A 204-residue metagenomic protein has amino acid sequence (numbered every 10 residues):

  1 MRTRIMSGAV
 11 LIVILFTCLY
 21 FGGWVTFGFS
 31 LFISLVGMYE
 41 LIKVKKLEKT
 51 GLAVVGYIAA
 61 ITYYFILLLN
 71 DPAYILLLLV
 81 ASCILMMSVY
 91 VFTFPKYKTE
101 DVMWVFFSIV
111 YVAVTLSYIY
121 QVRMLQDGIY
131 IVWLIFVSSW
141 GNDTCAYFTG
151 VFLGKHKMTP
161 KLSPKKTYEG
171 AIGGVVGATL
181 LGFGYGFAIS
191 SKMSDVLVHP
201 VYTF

Functional and structural regions predicted by a protein language model:
M1-T203: Membrane-embedded alpha-helical bundles of polytopic integral membrane proteins
